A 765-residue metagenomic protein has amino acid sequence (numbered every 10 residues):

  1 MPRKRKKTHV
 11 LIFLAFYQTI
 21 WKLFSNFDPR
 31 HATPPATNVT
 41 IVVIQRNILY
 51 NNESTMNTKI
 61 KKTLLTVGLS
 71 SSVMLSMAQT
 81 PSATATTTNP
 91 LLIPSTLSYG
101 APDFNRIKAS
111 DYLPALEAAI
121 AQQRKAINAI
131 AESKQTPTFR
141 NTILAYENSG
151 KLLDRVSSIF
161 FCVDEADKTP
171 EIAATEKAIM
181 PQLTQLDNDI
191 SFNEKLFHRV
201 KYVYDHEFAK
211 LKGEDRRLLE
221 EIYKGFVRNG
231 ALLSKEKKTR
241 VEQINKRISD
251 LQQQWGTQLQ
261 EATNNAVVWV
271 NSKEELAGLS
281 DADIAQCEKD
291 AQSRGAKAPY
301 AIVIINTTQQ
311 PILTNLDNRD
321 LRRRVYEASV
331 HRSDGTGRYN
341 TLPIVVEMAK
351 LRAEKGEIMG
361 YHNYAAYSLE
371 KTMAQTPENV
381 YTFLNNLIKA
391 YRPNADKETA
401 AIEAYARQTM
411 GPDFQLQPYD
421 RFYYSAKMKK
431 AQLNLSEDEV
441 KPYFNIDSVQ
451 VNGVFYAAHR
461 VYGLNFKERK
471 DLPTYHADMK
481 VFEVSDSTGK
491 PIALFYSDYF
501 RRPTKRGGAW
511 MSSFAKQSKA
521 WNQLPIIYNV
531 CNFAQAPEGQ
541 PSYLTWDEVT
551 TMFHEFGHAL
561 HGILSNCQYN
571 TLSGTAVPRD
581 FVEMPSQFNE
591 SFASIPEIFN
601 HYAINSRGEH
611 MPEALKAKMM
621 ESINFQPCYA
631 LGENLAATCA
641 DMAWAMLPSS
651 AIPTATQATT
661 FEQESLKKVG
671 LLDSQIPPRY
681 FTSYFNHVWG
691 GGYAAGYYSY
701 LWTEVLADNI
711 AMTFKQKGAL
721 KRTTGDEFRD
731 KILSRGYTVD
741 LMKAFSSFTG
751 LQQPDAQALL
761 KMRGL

Functional and structural regions predicted by a protein language model:
W21, T80-C287, F714: N-terminal helix-rich structural modules
N57-L65: Bacterial N-terminal signal peptides that target proteins for export
T66-M74: Bacterial N-terminal signal peptides
A83-R106, A118, P299-A301, A431-L433 (+8 more regions): C-terminal, non-catalytic "cap/extension" segments appended to globular domains
T96-D111, F160-I179, K201-Q243, V303-P343 (+6 more regions): Short His/Asp/Glu-rich catalytic/ion-coordination signatures at enzyme active sites or charged loops
E214, L218, D250, T257 (+8 more regions): Active-site-proximal, well-structured secondary-structure segments within enzyme catalytic domains
A534-M552: Short pre-active-site segment immediately N-terminal to the catalytic Zn-binding motif
